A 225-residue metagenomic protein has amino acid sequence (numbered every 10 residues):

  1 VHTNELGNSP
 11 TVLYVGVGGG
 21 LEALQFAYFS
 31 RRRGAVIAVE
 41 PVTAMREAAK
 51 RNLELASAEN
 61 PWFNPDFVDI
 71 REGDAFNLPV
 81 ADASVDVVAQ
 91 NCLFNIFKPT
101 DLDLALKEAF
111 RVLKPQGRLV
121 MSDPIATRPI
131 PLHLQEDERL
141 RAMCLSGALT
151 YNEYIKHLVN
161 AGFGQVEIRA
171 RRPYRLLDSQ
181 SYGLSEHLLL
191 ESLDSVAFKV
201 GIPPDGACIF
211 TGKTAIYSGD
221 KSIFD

Functional and structural regions predicted by a protein language model:
T11-N77: Class I SAM-dependent methyltransferase SAM/SAH-binding core
S30-R31, F97-T100, L113-P115: Helix-to-beta-strand junctions that scaffold the AdoMet/dcAdoMet cofactor pocket in Class I SAM-dependent enzymes
F76-V88: A short acidic, Gly/Pro-enriched loop at the edge of an enzyme's catalytic core that lines a small-molecule cofactor
D86-T100: A short SAM/SAH-binding and catalytic strip from SAM-dependent methyltransferases
D103-R118: A short glycine-rich, Lys/Arg-flanked "PGG" loop and its adjoining helix->strand segment in the class I
I125-L145: Short, glycine-/aromatic-enriched active-site segment of Class I SAM-dependent methyltransferases
S146-G162, I168: Short alpha-helix
A161, E167-P173, D178-D225: C-terminal lobe and adjacent flexible extensions of AdoMet/dcAdoMet transferase-like proteins
